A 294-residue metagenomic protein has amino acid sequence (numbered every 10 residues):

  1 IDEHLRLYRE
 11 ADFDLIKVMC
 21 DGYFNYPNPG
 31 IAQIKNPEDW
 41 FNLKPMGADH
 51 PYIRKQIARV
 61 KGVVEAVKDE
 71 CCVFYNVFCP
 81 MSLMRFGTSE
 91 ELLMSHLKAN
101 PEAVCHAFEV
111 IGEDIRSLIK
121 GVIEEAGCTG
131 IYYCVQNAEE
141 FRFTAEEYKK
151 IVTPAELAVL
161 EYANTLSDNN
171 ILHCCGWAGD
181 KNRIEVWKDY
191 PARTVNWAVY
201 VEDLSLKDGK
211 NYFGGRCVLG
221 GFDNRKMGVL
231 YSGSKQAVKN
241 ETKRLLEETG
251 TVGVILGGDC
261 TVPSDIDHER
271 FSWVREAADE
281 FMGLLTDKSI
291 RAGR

Functional and structural regions predicted by a protein language model:
I1-E3, D14-V18, G47-R294: Active-site loop segments of alpha/beta catalytic cores
I1-N42: N-terminal capping/small domains of soluble enzymes
